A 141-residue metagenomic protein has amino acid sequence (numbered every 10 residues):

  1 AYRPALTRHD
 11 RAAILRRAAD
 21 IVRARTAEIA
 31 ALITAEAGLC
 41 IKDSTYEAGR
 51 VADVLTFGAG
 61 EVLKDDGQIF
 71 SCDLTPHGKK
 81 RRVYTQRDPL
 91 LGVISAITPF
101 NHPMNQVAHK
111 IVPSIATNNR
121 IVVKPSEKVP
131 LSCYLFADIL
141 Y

Functional and structural regions predicted by a protein language model:
A1-K79: N-terminal Rossmann-like NAD(P)+-binding subdomain of aldehyde/semialdehyde dehydrogenases
D66-Y141: Rossmann-like NAD(P) dinucleotide-binding subdomain of oxidoreductase/dehydrogenase enzymes
